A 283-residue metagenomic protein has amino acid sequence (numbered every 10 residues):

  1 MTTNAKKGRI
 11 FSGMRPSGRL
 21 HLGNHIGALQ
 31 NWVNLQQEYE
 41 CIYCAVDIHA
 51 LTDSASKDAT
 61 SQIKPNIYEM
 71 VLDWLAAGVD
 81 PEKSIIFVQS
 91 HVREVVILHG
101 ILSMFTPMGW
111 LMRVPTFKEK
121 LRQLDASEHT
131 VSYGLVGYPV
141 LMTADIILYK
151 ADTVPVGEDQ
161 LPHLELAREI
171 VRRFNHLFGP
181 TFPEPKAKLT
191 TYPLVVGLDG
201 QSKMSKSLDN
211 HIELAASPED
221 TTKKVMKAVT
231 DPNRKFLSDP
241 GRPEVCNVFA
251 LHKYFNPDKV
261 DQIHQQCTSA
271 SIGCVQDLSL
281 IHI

Functional and structural regions predicted by a protein language model:
T2-A144: N-terminal Rossmann-like or analogous alpha/beta NTP/dinucleotide-binding catalytic cores that position adenine
R19, H25, H91-V92, P107 (+8 more regions): Short capping/connector residues at structural and topological boundaries
L22-N24, P162, R168-I281: Conserved nucleotide- and phosphate/pyrophosphate-binding catalytic cores in adenylate/nucleotidyl-handling enzymes
E40, M108-M112, L148-P155, N256-H264: Short helix-capping/linker segments at secondary-structure and domain boundaries
L51-T52, Y149-D152, K203: Active-site-proximal beta-alpha loop/turn segments in soluble metabolic enzymes
S56-T60, V154-G157, T181-F182: Short, polar/flexible loop-turn hinges at active-site or ligand-entry regions and domain interfaces
G100, Y138, D152-V154, T191-P193 (+1 more regions): Generic beta-strand structural signal
P115-E119, L124-I170, F174, V196: Internal, conserved structured core segments that host functional sites
